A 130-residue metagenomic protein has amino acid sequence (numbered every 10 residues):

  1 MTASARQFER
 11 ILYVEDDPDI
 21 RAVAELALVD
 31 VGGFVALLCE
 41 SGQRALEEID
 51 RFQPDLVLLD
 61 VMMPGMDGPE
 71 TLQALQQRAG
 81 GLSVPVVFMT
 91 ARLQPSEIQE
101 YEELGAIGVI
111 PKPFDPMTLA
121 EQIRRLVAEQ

Functional and structural regions predicted by a protein language model:
M1-L12, M117-Q130: Non-catalytic signal-transmission and effector/linker regions of two-component phosphorelay proteins
E15: Conserved acidic carboxylate
P18-L37: Two-component/phosphorelay signaling modules centered on CheY-like receiver
L38-L56: Acidic, metal-coordinating helix/loop segments flanking the phosphotransfer/catalytic sites of two-component signaling
M63: Receiver (REC) domain active-site loop signature in two-component systems and cognate sites in sensor histidine kinases
K112: A Lys-centered signature of the CheY-like receiver
